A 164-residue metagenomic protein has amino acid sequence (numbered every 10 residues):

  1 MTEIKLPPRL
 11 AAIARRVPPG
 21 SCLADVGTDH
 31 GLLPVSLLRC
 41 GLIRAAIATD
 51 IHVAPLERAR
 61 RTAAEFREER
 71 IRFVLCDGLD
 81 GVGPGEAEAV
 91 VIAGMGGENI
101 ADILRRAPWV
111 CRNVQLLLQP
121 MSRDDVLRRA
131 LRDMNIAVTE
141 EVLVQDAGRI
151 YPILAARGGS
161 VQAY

Functional and structural regions predicted by a protein language model:
T2-A12, G81, E86, E98-Y164: Class I S-adenosyl-L-methionine
G20-D29: Conserved class I S-adenosyl-L-methionine
H30-L42: Conserved SAM-binding loop of SAM-dependent methyltransferases across substrates and taxa, primarily the Class I
C40-L42, A64-E69, W109-C111: Short helix-capping segments at alpha-helix termini
A45-D50: Conserved SAM-binding motif I beta-strand of class I
H52-A54: Conserved SAM/SAH-binding beta-strand->alpha-helix loop
E57-P84: S-adenosyl-L-methionine
A87-G94: Short SAM/SAH-binding signature in class I
